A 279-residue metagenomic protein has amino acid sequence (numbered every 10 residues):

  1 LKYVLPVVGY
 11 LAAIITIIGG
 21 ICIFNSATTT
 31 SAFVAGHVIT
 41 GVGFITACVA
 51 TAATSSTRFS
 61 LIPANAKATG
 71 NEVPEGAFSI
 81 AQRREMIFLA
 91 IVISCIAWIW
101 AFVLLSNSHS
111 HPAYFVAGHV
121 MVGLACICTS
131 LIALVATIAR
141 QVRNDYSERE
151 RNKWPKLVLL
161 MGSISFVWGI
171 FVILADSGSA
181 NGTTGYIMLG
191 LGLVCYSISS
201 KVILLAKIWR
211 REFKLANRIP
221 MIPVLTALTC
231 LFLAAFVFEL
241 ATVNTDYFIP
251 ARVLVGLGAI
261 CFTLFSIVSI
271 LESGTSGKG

Functional and structural regions predicted by a protein language model:
K2-N25, V34-L61, R83-N107, F115-Q141 (+4 more regions): Alpha-helical transmembrane segments and immediately adjacent membrane-interfacial amphipathic helices
T28-T29, N244: Transmembrane helix interruption/hinge and helix-loop junction motifs
T29, K67-P74, N144-D145, L157: Flexible coil/linker segments and helix-coil junctions enriched in charged and small residues
A32-F33, P74-A81, Y114-G118, S147-R149 (+3 more regions): Juxtamembrane membrane-interface segments at transmembrane-helix boundaries in membrane proteins
S60-F78, G277-G279: Non-transmembrane, juxtamembrane loop and terminal tail segments of multi-pass eukaryotic membrane proteins
F213-A216, V243: Residue-level detector of alpha-helical transmembrane segments in integral membrane proteins
